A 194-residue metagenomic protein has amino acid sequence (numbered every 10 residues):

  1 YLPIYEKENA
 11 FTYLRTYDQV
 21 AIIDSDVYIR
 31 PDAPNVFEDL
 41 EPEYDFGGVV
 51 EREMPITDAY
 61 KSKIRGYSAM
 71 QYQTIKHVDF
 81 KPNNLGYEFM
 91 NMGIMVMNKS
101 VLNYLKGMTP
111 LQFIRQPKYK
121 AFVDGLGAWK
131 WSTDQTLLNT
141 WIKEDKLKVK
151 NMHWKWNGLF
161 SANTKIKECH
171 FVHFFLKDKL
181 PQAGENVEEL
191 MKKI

Functional and structural regions predicted by a protein language model:
Y1-I194: Glycosyltransferase catalytic domains, chiefly GT-A lineage
